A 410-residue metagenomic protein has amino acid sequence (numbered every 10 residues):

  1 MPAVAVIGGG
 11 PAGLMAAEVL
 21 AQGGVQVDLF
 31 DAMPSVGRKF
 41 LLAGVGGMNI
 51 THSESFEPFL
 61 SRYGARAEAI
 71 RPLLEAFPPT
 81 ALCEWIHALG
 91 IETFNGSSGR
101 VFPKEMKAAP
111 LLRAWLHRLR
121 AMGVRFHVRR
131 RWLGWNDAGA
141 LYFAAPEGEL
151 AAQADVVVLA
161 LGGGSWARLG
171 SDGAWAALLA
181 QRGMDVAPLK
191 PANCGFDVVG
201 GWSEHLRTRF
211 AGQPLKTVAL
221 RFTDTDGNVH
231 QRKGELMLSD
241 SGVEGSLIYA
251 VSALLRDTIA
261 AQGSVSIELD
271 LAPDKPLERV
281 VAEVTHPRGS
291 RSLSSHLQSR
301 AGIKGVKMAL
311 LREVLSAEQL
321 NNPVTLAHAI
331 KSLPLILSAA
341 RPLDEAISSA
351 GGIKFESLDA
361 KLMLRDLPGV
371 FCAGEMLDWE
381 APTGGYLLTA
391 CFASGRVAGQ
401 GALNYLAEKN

Functional and structural regions predicted by a protein language model:
P2, P146-V156, Q231-K233: Core beta-strand elements of the Rossmann-like FAD/NAD(P) dinucleotide-binding domain in flavoenzyme oxidoreductases
P2-L29, A402-L403: N-terminal Rossmann-like FAD-binding beta1-loop-alpha1 element of flavoenzymes
A21-V45: Glycine-rich FAD pyrophosphate-binding loop
Q22-G23, S35, F56-P58, E75 (+8 more regions): Residue-level recognition of phosphate/Mg2+-coordinating polar/acidic sites in nucleotide-handling active sites
I70-P78, S98-H117, W166-S171, D197-G201 (+1 more regions): Short beta-strand to alpha-helix junction loop
V128-A140: A conserved short coil-to-beta-strand element within the FAD-binding core of flavoproteins
V156-G201: Glycine-rich loop(s) and the adjacent beta-strand/alpha-helix scaffold that form part
S165-L178, R182, D378-A407: A conserved FAD-binding loop/helix module that cradles the flavin
